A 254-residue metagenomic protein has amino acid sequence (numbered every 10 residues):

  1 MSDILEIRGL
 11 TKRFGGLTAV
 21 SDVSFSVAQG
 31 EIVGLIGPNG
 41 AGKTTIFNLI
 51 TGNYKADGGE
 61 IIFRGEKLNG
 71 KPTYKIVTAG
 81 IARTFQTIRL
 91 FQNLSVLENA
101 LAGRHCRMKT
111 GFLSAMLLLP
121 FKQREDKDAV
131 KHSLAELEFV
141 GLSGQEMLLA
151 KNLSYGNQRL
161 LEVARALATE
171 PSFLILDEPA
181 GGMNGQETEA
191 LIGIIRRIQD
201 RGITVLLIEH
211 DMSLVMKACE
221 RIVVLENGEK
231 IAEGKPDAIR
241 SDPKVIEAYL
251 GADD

Functional and structural regions predicted by a protein language model:
S2-D254: Glycine-rich phosphate-binding loops of nucleotide-dependent enzymes
